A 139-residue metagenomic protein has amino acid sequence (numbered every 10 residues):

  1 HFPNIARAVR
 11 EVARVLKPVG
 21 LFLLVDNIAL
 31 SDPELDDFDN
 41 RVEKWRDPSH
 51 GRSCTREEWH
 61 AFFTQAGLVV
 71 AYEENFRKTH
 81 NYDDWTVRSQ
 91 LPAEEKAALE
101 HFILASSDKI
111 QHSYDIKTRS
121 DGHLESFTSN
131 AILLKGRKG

Functional and structural regions predicted by a protein language model:
H1-F2: A short His-aromatic
I5-A6, L35: Conserved strand-to-helix beginnings and helix N-cap segments that scaffold or border functional pockets
A6-L21: A short glycine-rich, Lys/Arg-flanked "PGG" loop and its adjoining helix->strand segment in the class I
L21-W45: Conserved class I S-adenosyl-L-methionine
P48: Conserved catalytic-core motifs of GNAT/GCN5-like acyltransferases
G51-G67, E73: Short alpha-helix
A66-G139: Conserved Class I S-adenosyl-L-methionine
